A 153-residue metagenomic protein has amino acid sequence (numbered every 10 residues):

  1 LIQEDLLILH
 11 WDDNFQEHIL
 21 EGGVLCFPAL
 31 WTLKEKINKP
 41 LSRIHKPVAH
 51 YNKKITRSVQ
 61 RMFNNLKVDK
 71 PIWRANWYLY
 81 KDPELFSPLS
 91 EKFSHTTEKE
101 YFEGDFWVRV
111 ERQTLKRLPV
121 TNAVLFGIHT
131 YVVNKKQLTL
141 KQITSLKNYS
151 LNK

Functional and structural regions predicted by a protein language model:
L1-K153: Extended, well-ordered protein cores
